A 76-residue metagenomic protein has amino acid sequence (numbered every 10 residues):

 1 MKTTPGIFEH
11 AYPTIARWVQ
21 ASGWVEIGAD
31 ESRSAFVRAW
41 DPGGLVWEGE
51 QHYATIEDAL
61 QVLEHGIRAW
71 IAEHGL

Functional and structural regions predicted by a protein language model:
M1-S34: Short N-terminal "domain-start" leader segments that mark the transition from disordered tails or signal peptides into
V37, W47, G75: Short acidic, gly/pro-rich beta-turn/loop elements at beta-sheet edges and active-site/ligand-binding grooves
R38-P42: A generic structural motif
G44-D58: A short, exposed loop/beta-hairpin motif centered on an aromatic-Gly-Thr core
H65-L76: Short arginine-rich
